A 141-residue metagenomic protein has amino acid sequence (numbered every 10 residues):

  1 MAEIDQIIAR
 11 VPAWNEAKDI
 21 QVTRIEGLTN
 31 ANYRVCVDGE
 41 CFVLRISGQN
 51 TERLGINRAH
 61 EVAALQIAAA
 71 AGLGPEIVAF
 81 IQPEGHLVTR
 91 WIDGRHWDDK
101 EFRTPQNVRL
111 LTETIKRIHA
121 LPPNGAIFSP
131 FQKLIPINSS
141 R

Functional and structural regions predicted by a protein language model:
M1-V22: Juxta-kinase regulatory segment immediately upstream of eukaryotic protein kinase catalytic domains
T23-K133, N138: ATP-binding pocket architecture of kinase catalytic cores
R141: Acyl-group handling in specialized metabolite and lipid biosynthesis
